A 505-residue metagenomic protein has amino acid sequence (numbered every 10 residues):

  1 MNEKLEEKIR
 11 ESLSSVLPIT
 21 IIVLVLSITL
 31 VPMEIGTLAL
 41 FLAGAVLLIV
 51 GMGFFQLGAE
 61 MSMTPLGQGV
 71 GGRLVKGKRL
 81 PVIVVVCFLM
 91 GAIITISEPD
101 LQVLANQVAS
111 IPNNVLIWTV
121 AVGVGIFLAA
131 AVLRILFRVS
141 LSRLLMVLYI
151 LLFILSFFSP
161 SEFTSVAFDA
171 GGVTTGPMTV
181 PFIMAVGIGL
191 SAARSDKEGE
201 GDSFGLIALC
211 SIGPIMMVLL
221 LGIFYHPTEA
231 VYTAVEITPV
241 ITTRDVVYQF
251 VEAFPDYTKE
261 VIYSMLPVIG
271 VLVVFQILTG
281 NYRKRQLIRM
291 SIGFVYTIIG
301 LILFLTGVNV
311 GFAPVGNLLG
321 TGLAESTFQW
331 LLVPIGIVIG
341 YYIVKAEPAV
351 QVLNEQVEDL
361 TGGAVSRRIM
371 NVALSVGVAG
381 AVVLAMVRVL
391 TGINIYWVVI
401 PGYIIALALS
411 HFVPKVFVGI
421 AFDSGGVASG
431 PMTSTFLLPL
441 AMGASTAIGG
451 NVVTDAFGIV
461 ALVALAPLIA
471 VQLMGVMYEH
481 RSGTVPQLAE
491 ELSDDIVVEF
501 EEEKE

Functional and structural regions predicted by a protein language model:
M1-S12, V16, G67-P81, S195-L206 (+6 more regions): Intrinsically disordered, low-complexity non-transmembrane regions of multi-pass membrane transporters
I9-S15, A39-A45, R73-V82, L141-M146 (+3 more regions): Alpha-helical transmembrane segments and their helix-start/interface "positive-inside/aromatic belt" motifs in integral
L17-L30, G44-F54, V86-I93, G123-R134 (+10 more regions): Hydrophobic core segments of alpha-helical transmembrane domains in multi-pass membrane transport and ion-translocation
V25-A39, A59-G67, I93-V108, F127-R138 (+11 more regions): Transmembrane helix-loop junctions in multi-pass membrane proteins
A39-L40, G58, A105-I117, R134-I150 (+8 more regions): Transmembrane helix-loop boundary segments of multi-pass membrane transporters
G72-R73, L80-L151, Q329-S410: Helix-loop-helix junctions within the multi-pass membrane cores of secondary transporters/permeases
A131-M146, E162, R194-P239, M386-P401 (+2 more regions): Juxtamembrane and boundary regions of transmembrane helices in multi-pass small-molecule transporters and channels
I237-A349: Transmembrane helical segments that form the transport core of multi-pass membrane transport proteins
